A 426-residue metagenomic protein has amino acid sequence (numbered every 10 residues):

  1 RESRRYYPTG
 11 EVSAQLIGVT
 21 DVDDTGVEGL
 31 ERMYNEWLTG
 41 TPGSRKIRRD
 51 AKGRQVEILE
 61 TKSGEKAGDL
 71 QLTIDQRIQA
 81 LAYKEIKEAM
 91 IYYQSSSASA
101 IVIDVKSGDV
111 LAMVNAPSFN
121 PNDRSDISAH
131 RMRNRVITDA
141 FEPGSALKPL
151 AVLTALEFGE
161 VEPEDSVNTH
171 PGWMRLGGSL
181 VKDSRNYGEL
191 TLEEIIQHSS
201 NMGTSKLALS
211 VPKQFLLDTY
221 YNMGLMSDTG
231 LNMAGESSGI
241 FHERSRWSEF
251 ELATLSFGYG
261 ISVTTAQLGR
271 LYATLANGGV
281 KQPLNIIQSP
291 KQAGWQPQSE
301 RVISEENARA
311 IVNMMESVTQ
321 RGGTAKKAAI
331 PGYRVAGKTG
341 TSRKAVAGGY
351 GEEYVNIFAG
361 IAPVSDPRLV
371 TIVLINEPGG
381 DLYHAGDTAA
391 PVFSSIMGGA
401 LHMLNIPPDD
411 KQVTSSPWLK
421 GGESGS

Functional and structural regions predicted by a protein language model:
R1-A67, V373, P391-S395: Small/polar-residue-rich segments within soluble enzyme cores
G10, A14-G18, E28, R32 (+13 more regions): Solvent-exposed, polar/charged alpha-helical surfaces in well-ordered, non-transmembrane soluble domains, broadly
Q15-V19, W37, Q71-T73, S99-D104 (+2 more regions): Soluble periplasmic/extracytoplasmic beta-strand elements of cell-envelope proteins
D24, E85-S107, N115, A140: Flexible, solvent-exposed loop/hinge segments and secondary-structure transition points
P42, Y93-S97, N168: Short, small/polar residue-rich loop motifs at catalytic or cofactor-binding pockets
R49-T61, D104-S145, L150-P378, A385 (+1 more regions): Beta-lactam-recognizing serine transpeptidase/beta-lactamase-like catalytic domain environment
Q55-A98: Conserved, well-ordered alpha-helix/loop/beta-strand core segments that scaffold catalytic motifs
Q292-Q296, A390-S426: Short, gly/Ser/Thr-rich active-site loops of penicillin-recognizing serine hydrolases
